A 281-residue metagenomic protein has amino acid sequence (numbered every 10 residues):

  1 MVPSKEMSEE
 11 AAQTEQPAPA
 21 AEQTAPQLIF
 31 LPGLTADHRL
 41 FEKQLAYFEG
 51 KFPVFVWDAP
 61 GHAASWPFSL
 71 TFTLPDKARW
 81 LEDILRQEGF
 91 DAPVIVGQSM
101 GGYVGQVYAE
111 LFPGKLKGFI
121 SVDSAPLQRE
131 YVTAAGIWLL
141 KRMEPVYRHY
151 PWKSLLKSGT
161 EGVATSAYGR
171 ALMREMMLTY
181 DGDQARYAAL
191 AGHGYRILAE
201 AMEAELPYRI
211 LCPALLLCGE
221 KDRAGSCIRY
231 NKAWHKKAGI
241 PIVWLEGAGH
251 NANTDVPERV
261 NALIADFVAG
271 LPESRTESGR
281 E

Functional and structural regions predicted by a protein language model:
M1-P26: Short beta-strand-to-loop junctions in surface cap/lid or active-site-entrance loops
A21-P67: Conserved HGGG/HGGXW glycine-rich cap/lid loop of the alpha/beta-hydrolase fold
F55-V96, A262: Active-site loop/oxyanion-hole signature of alpha/beta-hydrolase fold enzymes
G97, G101, G105: Gly/Ala-rich beta-loop-alpha elbow adjacent to hydrolase catalytic centers
E110, K117-H149: Flexible "cap/lid" loop of the alpha/beta hydrolase fold
E130-V132, H149-R209: Conserved alpha/beta-hydrolase catalytic His-Asp/Glu region
A214-A248, T254: Conserved loop-alpha-helix segment in the C-terminal half of the alpha/beta-hydrolase fold that carries the catalytic
A238-E281: Catalytic active-site module of serine/aspartate enzymes centered on a nucleophile-bearing elbow/loop
